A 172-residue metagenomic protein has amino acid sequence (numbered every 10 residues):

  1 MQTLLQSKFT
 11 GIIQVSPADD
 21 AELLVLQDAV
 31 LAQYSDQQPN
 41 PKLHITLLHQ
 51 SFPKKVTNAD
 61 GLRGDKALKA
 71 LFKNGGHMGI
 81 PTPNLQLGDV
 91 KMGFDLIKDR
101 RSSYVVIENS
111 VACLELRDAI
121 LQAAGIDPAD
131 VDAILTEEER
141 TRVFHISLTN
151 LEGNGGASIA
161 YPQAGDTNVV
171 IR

Functional and structural regions predicted by a protein language model:
M1-R172: Histidine-dependent nucleotide/RNA phosphoesterase domain, centered on the 2H-phosphoesterase fold with its duplicated
